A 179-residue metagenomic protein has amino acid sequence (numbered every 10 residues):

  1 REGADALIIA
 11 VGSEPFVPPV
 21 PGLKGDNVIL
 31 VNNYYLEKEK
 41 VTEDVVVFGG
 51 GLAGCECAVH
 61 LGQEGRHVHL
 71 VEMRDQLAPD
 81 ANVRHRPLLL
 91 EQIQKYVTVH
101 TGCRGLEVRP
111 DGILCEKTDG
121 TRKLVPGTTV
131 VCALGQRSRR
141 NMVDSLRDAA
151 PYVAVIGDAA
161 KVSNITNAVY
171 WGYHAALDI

Functional and structural regions predicted by a protein language model:
R1-V83, L114-I179: Rossmann-like dinucleotide/flavin-binding elements
H85-P87: Alpha-helical protein-protein interaction modules
L90: Bacterial carbohydrate/catabolite-sensing allosteric modules
Q94-V108: A conserved beta-strand/loop element that lines the FAD pocket in flavoprotein oxidoreductases
P110-G112: Intrinsically disordered/linker segments and immediately adjacent domain-edge residues
